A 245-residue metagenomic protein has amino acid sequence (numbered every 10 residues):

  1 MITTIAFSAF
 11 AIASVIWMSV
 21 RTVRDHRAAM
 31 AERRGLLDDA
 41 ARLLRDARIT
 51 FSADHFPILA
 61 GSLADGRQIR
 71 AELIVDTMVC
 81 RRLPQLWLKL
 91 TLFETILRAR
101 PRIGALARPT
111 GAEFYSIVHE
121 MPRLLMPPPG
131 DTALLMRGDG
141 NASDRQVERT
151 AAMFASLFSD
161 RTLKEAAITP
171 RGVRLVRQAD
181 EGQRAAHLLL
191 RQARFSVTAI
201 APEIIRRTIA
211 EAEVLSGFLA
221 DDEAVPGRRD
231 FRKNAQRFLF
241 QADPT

Functional and structural regions predicted by a protein language model:
M1-A9: Feature marks short, highly hydrophobic, charge-poor N-terminal signal-anchor/signal peptide-like helices that anchor
S8-W17: Alpha-helical membrane-embedded segments
I16-A40: Transmembrane-cytosolic junction motif
R21, D38-A41, R45-F51, P57-I58: Membrane-cytosol interface segments
A28-M30, D46-A47, E165-A167: Short, mixed-charge, low-aromatic patches
D39, L43, E72, L157 (+1 more regions): Residues that form generic nucleotide/phosphate-binding pockets
T50-P57, S62-A64, V79-Q85, T91-T245: Charged, low-complexity intrinsically disordered regions
Q68-T77: Long, continuous compositionally biased terminal/linker segments
